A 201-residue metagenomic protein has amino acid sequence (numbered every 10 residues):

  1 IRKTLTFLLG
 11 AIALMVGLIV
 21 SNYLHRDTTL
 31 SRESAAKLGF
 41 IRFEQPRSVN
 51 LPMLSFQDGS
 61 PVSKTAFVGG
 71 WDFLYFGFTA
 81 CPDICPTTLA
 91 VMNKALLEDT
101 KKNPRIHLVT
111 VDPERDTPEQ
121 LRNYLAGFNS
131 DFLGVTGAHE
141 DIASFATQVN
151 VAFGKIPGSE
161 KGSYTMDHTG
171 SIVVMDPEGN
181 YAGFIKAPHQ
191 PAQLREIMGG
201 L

Functional and structural regions predicted by a protein language model:
I1-N50, L201: N-terminal targeting signals for export/organelle localization
A35-D72: Short extracytoplasmic
L54, L133-G137, G154, I185: Short acidic-hydrophobic, aromatic-tinged amphipathic segments that line or gate anion-handling sites
V62-M92: Short active-site neighborhood of thiol/selenol oxidoreductases, capturing the structured segment around
G70-D72, R105, S171: Charged active-site motifs of nucleotide-sugar-dependent glycosyltransferases
T87-F145: Structural microenvironment flanking redox-active thiols in thiol-disulfide oxidoreductases
D141-I197: Thiol/disulfide oxidoreductase modules built on the thioredoxin-like
